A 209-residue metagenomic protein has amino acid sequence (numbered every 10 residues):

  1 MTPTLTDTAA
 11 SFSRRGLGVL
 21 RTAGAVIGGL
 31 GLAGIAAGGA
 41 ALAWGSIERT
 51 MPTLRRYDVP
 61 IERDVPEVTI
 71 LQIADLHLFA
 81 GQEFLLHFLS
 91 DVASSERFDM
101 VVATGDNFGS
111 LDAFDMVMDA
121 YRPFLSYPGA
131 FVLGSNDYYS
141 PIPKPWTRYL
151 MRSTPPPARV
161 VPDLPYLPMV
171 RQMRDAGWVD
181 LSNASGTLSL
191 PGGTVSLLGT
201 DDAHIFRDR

Functional and structural regions predicted by a protein language model:
M1-A10: Charged, low-complexity N-terminal segments of organelle-associated membrane proteins
S13-W44: Hydrophobic alpha-helical topogenic segments used for membrane insertion/localization
I35-D119: N-terminal active-site segment of His-dependent metallophosphoesterases
D58-L71, W178-V179, S185-L197: Beta-strand-turn-beta hairpins that frame and shape the catalytic cleft of phosphate-ester-processing enzymes
I73, T104, V132, L198-T200: Short hydrophobic segments within beta-strands
F84-S189: Core catalytic region of metal-dependent phosphoesterases/phosphodiesterases, especially metallo-beta-lactamase-like
S135, G192, G199-D201: A mature extracytoplasmic/lumenal domain signature
L197-R209: Catalytic-adjacent loop/helix segments of enzymes that bind and process anionic phosphate/sulfate esters
